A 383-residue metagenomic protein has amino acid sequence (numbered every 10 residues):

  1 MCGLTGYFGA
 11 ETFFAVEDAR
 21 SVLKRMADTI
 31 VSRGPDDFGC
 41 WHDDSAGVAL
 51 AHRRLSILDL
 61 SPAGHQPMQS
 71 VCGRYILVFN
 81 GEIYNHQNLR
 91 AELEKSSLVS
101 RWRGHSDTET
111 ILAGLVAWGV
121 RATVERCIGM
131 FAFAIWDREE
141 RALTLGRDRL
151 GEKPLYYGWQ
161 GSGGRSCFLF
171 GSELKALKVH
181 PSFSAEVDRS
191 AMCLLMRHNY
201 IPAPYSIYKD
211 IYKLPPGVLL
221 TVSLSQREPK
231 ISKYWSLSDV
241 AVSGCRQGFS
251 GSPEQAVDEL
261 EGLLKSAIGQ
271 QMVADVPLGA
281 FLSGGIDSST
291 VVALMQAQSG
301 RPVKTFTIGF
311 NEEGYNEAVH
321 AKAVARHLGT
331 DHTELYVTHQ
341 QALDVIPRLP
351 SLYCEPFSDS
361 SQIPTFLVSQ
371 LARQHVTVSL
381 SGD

Functional and structural regions predicted by a protein language model:
M1-C354, T365, S369: Cysteine-centered catalytic environments shared across enzyme families
D359: Substrate-binding/specificity loop regions of serine endopeptidase catalytic domains, predominantly subtilases
Q362: Short phosphate-binding loop-to-helix
V376-D383: Short acidic/histidine-rich active-site segments
